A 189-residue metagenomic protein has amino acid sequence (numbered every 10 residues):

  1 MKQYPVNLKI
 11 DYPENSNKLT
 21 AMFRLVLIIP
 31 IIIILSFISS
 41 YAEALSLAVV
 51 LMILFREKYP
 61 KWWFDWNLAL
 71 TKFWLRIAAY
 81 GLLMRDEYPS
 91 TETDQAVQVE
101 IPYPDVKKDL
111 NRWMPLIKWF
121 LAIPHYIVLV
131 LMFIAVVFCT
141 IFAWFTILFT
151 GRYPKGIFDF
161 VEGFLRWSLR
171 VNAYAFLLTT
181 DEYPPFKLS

Functional and structural regions predicted by a protein language model:
M1-S189: Membrane-proximal intrinsically disordered regions of secretory-pathway and membrane-system proteins
